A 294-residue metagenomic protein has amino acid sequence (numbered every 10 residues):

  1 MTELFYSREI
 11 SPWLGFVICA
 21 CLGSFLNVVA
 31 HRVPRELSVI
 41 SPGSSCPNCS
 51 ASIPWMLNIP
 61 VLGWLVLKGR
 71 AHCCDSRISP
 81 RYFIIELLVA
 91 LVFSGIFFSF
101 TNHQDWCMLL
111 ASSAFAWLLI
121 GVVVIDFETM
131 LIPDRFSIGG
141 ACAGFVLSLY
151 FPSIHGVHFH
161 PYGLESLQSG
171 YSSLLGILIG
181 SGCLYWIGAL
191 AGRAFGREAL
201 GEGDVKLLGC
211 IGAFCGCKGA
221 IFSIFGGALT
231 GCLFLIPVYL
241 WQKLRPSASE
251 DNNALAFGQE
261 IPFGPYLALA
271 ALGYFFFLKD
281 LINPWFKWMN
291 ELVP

Functional and structural regions predicted by a protein language model:
M1-P34, V157: Long, highly hydrophobic alpha-helical transmembrane signal-anchor segments
G15, M108, A114-C232, Y239 (+1 more regions): Functional transmembrane core segments of multi-pass inner-membrane proteins
L22-N27, V89, F93, L147 (+4 more regions): Alpha-helical transmembrane segments of multipass membrane proteins
L26-R81, A254-F257, F263: Membrane-proximal soluble regions of multi-pass membrane proteins
R32-I40, F98-N102, S153-G156, G192-R197 (+2 more regions): Transmembrane helix-loop junctions in multipass membrane proteins, especially transporters and channels
S45, H158-E165, P246-L255: Membrane-interfacial, low-structure loops and terminal tails that flank and connect transmembrane helices in multi-pass
S52-M108, S112, D204, F225-G226: Multi-pass membrane catalytic core of lipid/isoprenoid biosynthesis enzymes
E202-G203, L240-G273: Interfacial loop-to-transmembrane junctions
